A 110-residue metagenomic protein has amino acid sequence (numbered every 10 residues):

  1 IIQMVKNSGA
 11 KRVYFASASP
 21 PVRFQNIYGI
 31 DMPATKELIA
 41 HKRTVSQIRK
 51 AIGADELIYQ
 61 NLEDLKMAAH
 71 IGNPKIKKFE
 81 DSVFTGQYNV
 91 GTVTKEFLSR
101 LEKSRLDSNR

Functional and structural regions predicted by a protein language model:
I1-R110: PRPP-associated nucleotide enzymes
